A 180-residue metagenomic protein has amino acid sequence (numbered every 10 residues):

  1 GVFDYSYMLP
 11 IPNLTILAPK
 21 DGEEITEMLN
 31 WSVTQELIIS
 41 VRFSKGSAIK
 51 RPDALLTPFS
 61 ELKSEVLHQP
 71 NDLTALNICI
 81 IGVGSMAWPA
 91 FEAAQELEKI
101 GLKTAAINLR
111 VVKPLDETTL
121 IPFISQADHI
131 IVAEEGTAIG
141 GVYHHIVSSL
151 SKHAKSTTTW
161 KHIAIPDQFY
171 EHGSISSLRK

Functional and structural regions predicted by a protein language model:
G1, T34-K180: Thiamine diphosphate
G1-T34: Conserved thiamine diphosphate
